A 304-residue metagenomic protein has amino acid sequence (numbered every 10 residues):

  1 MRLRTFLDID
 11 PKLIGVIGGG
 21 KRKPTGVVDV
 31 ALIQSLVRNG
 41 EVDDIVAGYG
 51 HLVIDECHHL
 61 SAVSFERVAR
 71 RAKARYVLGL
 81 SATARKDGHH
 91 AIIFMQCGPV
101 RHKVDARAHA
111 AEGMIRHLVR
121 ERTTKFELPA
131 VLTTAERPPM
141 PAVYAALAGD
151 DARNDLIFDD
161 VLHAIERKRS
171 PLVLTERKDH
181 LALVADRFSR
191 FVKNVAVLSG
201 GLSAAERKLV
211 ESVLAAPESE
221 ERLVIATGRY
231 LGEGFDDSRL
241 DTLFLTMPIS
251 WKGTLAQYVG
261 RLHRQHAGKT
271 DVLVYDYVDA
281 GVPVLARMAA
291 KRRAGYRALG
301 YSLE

Functional and structural regions predicted by a protein language model:
L13-T25, E41, L172, A182-L183 (+2 more regions): Conserved helicase ATPase core of P-loop NTP-dependent helicases/translocases
G18-H51, A62-R67, Y230: Conserved helix/coil segment N-terminal to the catalytic DExD/H
D29-L32, R75-A82, L223-T227: Structural recognition of the conserved hydrophobic beta-strand(s) that form the central parallel beta-sheet of P-loop
A47-G50, V224-A226, E233-P248, Q257 (+1 more regions): A short beta-strand element within the Helicase C-terminal
G50-H51, H58-E121, Y296: Post-DEXD/H (motif II) to motif III coupling segment of the RecA-like Helicase ATP-binding lobe
T83-A84, S250-V274, R292-R293: Conserved SF2 helicase motif VI
A135-E176, A182-R187: Conserved interdomain hinge at the start of the Helicase C-terminal
A142, Q265-E304: C-terminal helicase lobe
